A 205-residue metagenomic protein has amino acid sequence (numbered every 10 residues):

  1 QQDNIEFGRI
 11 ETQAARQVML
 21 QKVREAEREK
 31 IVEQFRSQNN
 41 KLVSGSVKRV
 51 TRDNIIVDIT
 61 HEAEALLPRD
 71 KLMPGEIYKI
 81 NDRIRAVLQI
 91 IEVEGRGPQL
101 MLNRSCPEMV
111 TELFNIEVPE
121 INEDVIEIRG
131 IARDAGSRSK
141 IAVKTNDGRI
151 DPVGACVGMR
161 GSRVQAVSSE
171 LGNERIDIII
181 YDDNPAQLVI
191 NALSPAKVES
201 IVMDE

Functional and structural regions predicted by a protein language model:
Q1-E205: RNA-contacting regions in translation and RNA-metabolism proteins, encompassing KH/S1 modules where present
